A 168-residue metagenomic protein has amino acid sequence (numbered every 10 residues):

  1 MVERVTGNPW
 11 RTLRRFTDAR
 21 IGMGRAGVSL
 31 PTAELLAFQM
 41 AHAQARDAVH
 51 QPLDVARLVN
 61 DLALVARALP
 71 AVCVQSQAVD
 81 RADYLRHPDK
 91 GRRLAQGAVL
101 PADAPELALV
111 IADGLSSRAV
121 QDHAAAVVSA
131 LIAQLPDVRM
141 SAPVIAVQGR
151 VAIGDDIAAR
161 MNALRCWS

Functional and structural regions predicted by a protein language model:
M1-G97: Active-site loop/lid in soluble adenylation, ligation, and acyl-transfer enzymes
V49, R118-A124: Glycine- and acidic-residue-enriched helix-capping/strand-helix junction motifs
L64-A66, L100-D103, A158-A163: Solvent-exposed alpha-helices and their adjacent loops that cap or buttress functional pockets in soluble metabolic
V74-Q75, D137-S168: A structural signal for small-residue-enriched, beta-sheet-centric alpha/beta enzyme cores and oligomeric scaffold folds
D83, R118-A119, V151-I153: Short acidic/glycine-rich loop or secondary-structure boundary segments that cap or lie
G97-L109: A short mid-domain helix/strand-loop element embedded in enzyme catalytic domains that forms or borders the active-site
E106-A119: Short glycine-rich or small-residue beta-strand-to-loop segments that form or flank ligand, phosphate, metal/Fe-S
A126-R139: Short helix-loop-beta junction
